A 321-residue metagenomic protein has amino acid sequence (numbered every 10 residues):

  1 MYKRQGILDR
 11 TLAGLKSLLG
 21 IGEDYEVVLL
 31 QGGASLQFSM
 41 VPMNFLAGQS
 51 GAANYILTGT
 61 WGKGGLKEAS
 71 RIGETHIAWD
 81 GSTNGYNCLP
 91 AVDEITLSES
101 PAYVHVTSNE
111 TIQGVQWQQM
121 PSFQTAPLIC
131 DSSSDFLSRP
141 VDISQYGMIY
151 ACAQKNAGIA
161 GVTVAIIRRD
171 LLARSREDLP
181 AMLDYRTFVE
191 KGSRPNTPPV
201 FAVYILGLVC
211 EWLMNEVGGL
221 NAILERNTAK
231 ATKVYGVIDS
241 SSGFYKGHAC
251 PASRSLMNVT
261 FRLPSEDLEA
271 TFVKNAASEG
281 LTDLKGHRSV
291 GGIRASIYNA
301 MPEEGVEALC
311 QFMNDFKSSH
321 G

Functional and structural regions predicted by a protein language model:
K3-Q37, N44, T60, E68: Conserved N-terminal alpha-helix of the aminotransferase class I/II PLP-enzyme fold
A47-K63: Conserved PLP-anchoring active-site segment centered on the Schiff-base-forming lysine
A69, D80-F136: Active-site phosphate-binding strand-loop segment of PLP-dependent enzymes
I129, I143-Q154: Conserved active-site segment immediately N-terminal to the catalytic lysine that forms the internal aldimine
A153-Y235, C250, H320-G321: Active-site C-terminal subdomain of aminotransferase-like
Y245-A276: Conserved PLP-binding catalytic core of the aspartate aminotransferase-like
S278, H287-G321: PLP-dependent enzyme catalytic core of the Aspartate aminotransferase-like
